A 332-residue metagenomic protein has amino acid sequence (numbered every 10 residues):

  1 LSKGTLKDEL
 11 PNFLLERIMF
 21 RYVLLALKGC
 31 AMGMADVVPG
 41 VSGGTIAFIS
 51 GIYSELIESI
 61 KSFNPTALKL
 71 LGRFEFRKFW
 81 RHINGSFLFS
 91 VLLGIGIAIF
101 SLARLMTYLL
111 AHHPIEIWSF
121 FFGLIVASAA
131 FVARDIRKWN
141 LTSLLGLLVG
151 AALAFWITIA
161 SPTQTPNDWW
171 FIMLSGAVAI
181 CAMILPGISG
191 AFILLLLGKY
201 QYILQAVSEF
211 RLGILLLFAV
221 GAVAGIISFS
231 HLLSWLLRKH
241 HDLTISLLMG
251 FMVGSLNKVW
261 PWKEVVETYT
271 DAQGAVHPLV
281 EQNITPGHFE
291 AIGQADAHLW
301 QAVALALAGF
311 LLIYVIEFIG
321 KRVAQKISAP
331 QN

Functional and structural regions predicted by a protein language model:
S2-D36, S42-L185, S189-N332: Multi-pass membrane proteins that catalyze or facilitate reactions on polyprenyl-/lipid-phosphate substrates and their
